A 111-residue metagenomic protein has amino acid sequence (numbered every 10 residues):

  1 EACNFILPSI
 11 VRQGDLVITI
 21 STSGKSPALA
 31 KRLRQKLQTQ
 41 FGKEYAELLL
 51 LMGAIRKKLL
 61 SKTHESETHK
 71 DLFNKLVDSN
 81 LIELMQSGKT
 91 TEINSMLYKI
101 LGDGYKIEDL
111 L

Functional and structural regions predicted by a protein language model:
E1-S21: Rossmann-fold NAD(P)-binding glycine/threonine-rich loop
G24-L111: An accessory alpha-helical subdomain
